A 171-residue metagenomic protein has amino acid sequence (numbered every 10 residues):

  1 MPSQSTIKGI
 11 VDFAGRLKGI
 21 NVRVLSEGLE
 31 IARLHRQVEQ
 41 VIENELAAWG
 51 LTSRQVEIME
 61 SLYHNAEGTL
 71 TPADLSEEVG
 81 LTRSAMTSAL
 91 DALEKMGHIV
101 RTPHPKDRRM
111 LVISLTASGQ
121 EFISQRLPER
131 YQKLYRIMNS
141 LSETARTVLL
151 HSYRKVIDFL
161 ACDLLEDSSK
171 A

Functional and structural regions predicted by a protein language model:
M1-G19, T144-A171: C-terminal regulatory/oligomerization modules of transcriptional regulators
M1-W49: N-terminal leader segment of winged-helix/HTH proteins
F13, D91-H151: Charged, amphipathic alpha-helical coiled-coil/dimerization segments
E30, E57-S61, E121: Pre-recognition alpha-helix immediately N-terminal to the DNA-recognition helix within helix-turn-helix or winged-helix
R36, Q40-T82: N-terminal helix-turn-helix DNA-binding core of bacterial DNA-binding proteins
V38, V79, F122, R126-L141 (+1 more regions): Alpha-helical linker/hinge and terminal dimerization helices associated with HTH transcriptional regulators
P72, L90-D91: Short, hydrophobic-biased segments on the C-terminal half of alpha helices that form "recognition helices"
